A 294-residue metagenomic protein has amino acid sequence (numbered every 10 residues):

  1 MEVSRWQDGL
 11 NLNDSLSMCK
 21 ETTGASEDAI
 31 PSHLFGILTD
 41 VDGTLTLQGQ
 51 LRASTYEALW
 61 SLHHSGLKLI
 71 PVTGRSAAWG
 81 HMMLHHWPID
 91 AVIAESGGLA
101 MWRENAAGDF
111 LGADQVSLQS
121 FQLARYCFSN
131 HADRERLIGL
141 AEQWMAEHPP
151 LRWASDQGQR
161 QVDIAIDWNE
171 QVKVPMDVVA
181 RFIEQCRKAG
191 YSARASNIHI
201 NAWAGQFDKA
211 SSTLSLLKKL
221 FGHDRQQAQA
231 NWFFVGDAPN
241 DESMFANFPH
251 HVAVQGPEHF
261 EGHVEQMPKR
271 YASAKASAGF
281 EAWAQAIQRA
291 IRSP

Functional and structural regions predicted by a protein language model:
M1-T39, H64, H85: Non-catalytic pre-domain segments flanking phosphatase-related domains
S4, G9, S32, R52 (+1 more regions): Mg2+-dependent phosphoryl-transfer enzymes with acidic/Ser/Thr/Gly-rich catalytic loops
I37-T39, V92, F234: Residue-level marker for buried hydrophobic side chains located in beta-strands that build the well-ordered beta-sheet
T46, I70-V72, V235: Structural motif
Q50-D156, G256: Active-site phosphate-binding/coordination module
G139-N247: Conserved acidic, metal-coordinating active-site core of Asp-based, Mg2+-dependent phosphoryl-transfer enzymes
